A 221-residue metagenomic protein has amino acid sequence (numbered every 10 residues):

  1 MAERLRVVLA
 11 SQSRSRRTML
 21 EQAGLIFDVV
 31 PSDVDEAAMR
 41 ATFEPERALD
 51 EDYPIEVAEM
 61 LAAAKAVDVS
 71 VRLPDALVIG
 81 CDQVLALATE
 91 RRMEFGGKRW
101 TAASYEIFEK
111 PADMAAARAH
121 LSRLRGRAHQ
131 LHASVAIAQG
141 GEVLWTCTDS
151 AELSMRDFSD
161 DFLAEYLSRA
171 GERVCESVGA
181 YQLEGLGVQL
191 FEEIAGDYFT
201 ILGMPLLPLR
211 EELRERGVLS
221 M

Functional and structural regions predicted by a protein language model:
A2-L25: N-terminal beta1-alpha1 ligand-phosphate binding loop
A2-R6, E46-M221: Anionic-ligand binding patches
Q12, S32, G140: Cofactor-binding loop segments of dinucleotide-utilizing enzymes, especially the Rossmann-like FAD- and NAD(P)+-binding
R16, E36-A38, L144: Flexible, glycine-rich phosphate/dinucleotide-binding loops and adjacent beta-alpha linkers at cofactor/substrate
F27-A38: A short beta-strand-loop structural module common to alpha/beta enzyme folds
A37-M39, G185-L186: A mobile "lid/hinge" subdomain adjacent to the ATP/sugar-phosphate binding pocket shared across diverse ATP-dependent
R40-P45: Short secondary-structure transition/capping segments
